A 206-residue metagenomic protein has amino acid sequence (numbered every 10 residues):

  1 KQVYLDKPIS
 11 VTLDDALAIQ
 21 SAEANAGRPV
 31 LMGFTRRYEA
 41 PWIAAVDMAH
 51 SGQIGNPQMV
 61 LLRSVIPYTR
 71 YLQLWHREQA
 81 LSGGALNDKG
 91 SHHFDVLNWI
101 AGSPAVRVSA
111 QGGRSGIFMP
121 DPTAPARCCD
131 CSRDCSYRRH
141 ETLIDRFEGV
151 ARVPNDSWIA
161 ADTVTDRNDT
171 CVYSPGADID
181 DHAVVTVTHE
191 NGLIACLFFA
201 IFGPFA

Functional and structural regions predicted by a protein language model:
K1-R37, G52: Beta-strand-loop-alpha-helix segment that lines the small-molecule cofactor/substrate pocket of alpha/beta enzymes
D6, D15, D88, H93-D95 (+1 more regions): Acidic side chains
T12, F118, P204: Conserved protein kinase catalytic core
R28-L31, R36-T170, V185: Predominantly a Rossmann-like dinucleotide-binding segment in NAD(P)-dependent oxidoreductases
V172-A206: Glycine-enriched catalytic-core subsegment of oxygenase/oxidase enzymes
